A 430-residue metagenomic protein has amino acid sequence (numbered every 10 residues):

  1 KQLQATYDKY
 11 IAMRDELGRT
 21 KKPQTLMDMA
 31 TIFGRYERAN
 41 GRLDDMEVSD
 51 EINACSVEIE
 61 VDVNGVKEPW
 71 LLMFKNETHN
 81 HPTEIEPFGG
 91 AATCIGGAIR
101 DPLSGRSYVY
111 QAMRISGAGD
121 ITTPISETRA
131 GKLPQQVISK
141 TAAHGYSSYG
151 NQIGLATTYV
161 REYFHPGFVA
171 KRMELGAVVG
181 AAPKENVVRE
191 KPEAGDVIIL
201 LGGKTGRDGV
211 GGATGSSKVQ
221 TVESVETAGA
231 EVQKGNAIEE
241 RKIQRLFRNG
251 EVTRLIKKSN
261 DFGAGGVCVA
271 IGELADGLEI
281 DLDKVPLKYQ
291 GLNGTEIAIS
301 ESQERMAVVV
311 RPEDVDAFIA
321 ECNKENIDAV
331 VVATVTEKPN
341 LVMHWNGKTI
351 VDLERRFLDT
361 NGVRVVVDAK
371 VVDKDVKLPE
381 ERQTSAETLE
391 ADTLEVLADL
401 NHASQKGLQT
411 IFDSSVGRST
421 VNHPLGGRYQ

Functional and structural regions predicted by a protein language model:
K1-Q430: Glycine/proline-enriched, intrinsically flexible loops and inter-domain linkers
